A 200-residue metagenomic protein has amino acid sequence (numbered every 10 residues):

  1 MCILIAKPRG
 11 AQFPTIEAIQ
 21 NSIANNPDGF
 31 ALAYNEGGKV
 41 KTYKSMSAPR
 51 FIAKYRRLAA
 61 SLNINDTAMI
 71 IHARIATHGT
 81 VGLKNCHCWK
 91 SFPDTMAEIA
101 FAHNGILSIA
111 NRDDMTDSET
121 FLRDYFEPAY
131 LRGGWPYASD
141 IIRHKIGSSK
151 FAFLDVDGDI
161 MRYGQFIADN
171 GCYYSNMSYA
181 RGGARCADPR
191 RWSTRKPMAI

Functional and structural regions predicted by a protein language model:
M1-Y55, M69, I167-I200: Extreme N-terminus nucleophile/cap motif
C2-I5, G29-E36, I71, H87-K90 (+1 more regions): Short beta-strand scaffold segments in enzyme catalytic cores
P14, T42, H78-V81, A110-N111 (+1 more regions): Short helix/loop capping segments that flank catalytic or ligand/cofactor-binding pockets
I23-P27, L62-N63, T80-V81, R143-I146: A short catalytic or substrate-binding loop motif that flags glycine-/basic-rich loops and adjacent residues that bind
D66-T67, I71-A73, T77: Regulatory input/activation interfaces that engage signals or partners
A76-A100, I141: Acidic loop->beta-strand submotif enriched in PP2C/PPM serine/threonine phosphatases
A97-N111: Conserved beta-strand-loop-short alpha-helix elements that form and flank the Mn2+/Mg2+-coordinating active site
S108-A168: Short histidine
